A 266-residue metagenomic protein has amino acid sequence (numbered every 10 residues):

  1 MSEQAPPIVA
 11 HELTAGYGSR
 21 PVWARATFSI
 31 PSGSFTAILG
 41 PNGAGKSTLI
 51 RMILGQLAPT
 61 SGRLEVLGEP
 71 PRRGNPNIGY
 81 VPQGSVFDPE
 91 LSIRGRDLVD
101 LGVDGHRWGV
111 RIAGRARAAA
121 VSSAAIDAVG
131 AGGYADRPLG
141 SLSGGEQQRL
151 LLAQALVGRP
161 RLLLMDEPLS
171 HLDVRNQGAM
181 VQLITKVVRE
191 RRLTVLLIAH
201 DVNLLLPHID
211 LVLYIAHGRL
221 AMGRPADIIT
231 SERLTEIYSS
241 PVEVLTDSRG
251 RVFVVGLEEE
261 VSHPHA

Functional and structural regions predicted by a protein language model:
L54: Helix-to-loop junction immediately C-terminal to a conserved catalytic motif
G62-P76: Conserved ABC transporter NBD signature motif
R115-Y134: Conserved ABC ATPase "signature" region
P138-L142, E146: Conserved ABC ATPase signature
R159: Conserved catalytic motifs of ABC-family nucleotide-binding domains
L163-E167: Catalytic Walker B motif of ABC-type/P-loop ATPase nucleotide-binding domains
S231, I237-A266: ABC ATPase nucleotide-binding domains
